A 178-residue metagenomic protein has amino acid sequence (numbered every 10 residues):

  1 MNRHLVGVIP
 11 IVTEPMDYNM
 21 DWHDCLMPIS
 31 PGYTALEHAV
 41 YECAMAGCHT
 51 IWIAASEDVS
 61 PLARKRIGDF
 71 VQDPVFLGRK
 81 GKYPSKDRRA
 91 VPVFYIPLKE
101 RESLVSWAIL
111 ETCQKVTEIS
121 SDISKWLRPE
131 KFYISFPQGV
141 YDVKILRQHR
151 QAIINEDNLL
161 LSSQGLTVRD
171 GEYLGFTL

Functional and structural regions predicted by a protein language model:
M1-P84: N-terminal glycine-rich phosphate-binding loop and ensuing alpha1 helix
L62, D73, K80-L178: Conserved beta-loop-beta/alpha segment of the NTase-like Rossmann-fold superfamily that binds/positions NTPs
